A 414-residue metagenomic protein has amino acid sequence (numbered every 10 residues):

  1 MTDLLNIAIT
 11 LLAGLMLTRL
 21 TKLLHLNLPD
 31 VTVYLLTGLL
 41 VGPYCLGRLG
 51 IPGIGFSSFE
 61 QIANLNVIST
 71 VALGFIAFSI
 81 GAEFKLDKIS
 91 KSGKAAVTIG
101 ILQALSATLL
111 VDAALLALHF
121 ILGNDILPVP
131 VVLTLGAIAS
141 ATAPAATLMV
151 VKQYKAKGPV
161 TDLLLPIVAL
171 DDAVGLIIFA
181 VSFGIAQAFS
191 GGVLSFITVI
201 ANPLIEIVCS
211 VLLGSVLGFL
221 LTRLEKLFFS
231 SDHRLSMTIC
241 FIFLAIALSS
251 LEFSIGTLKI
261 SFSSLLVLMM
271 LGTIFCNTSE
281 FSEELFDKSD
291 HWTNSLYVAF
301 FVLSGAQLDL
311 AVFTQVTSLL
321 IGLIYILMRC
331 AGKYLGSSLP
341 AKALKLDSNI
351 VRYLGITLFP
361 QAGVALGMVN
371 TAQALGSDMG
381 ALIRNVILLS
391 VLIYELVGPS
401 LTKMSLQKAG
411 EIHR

Functional and structural regions predicted by a protein language model:
M1-L11, E60-A77, P128-A143, N202-L213 (+3 more regions): Structural signature of hydrophobic alpha-helical transmembrane segments
M1-L49: N-terminal transmembrane signal-anchor/hairpin module of polytopic inner-membrane proteins
A8-L11, L15-R19, A173-L176, A180-E284 (+1 more regions): Core mid-bundle transmembrane helix pairs that form the ion/substrate translocation pathway in diverse multi-pass
A13-L26, F75-K91, A145-K155, V160 (+4 more regions): C-terminal ends of transmembrane helices
G14-T18, G38-L39, P43, S79-G81 (+8 more regions): Alpha-helical transmembrane segments of multi-pass membrane proteins
L23-L26, L40-K91, A95, E225-R234 (+1 more regions): Membrane-interface junctions of multi-pass transporters
Y34-L46, T98-D112, P166-A180, L235-S249 (+2 more regions): Small-residue-rich segments of transmembrane alpha-helices in multi-pass membrane proteins, especially helix faces
G47-R48, L86, S90-A156, L310 (+2 more regions): Transmembrane alpha-helices that form the ion-translocation and gating core of multi-pass ion transport proteins
